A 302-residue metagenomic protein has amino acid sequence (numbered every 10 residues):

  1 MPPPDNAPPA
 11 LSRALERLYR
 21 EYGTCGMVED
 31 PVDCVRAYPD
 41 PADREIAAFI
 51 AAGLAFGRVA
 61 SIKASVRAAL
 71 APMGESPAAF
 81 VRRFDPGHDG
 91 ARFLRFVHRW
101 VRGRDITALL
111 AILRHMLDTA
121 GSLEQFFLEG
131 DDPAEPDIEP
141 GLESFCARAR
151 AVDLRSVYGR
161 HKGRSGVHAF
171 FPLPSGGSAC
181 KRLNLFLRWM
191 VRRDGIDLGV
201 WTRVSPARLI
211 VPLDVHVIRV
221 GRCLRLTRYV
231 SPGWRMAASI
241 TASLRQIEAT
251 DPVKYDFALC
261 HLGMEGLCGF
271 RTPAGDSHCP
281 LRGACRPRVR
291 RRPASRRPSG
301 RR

Functional and structural regions predicted by a protein language model:
M1-R302: HhH-family (HhH-GPD) DNA N-glycosylase catalytic core used in base-excision repair
